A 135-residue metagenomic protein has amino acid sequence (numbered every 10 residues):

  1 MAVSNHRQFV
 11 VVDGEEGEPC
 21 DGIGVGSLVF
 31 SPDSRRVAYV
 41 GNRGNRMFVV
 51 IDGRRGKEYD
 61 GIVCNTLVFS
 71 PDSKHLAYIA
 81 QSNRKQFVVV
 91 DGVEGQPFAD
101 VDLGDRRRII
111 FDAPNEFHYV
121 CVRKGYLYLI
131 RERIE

Functional and structural regions predicted by a protein language model:
M1-E135: Non-catalytic tandem-repeat scaffold regions and their flanking low-complexity/translocation tails
